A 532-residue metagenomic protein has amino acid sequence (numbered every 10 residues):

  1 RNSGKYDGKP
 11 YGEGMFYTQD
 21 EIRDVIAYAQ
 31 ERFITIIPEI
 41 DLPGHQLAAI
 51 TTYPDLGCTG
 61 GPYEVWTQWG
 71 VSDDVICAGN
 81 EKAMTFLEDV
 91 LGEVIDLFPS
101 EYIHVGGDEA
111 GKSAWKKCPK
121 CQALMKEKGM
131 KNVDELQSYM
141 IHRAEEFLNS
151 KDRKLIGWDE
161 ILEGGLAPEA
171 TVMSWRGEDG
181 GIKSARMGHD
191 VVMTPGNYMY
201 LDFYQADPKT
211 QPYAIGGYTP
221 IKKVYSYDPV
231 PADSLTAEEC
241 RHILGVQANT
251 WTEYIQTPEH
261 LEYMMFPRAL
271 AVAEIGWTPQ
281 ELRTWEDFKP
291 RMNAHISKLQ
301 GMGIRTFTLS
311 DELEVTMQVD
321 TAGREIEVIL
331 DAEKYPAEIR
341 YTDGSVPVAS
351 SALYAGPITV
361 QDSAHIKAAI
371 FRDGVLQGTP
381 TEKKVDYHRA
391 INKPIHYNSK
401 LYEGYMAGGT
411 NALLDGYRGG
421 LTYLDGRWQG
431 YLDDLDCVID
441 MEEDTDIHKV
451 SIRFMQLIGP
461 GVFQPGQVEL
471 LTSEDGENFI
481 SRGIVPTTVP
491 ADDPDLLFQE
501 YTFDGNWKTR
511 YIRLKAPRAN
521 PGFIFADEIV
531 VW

Functional and structural regions predicted by a protein language model:
R1-R153: Substrate-binding cleft of carbohydrate-active enzyme catalytic domains
T35-E39, V75-C77, Y102-G106, I156-G157 (+5 more regions): Structured core elements
E39-H45, D108-A110, E160-L162, W175-G177 (+5 more regions): An acidic- and aromatic-residue-enriched active-site/binding cleft used to recognize and process polar
P43-A49, H104, A110-W115, L162-A167 (+6 more regions): Flexible loop/turn segments at secondary-structure boundaries
K154-A170, R176-E327: Flexible, acidic glycine-rich loops studded with aromatic residues
K289-V438, M455: Short, compositionally stereotyped local motifs that mark structural "simplifiers"
G419-G483, D495-W532: Aromatic, loop-rich ligand-recognition surfaces of beta-strand-rich domains
P486-A491: Surface-exposed loop and turn segments in beta-propeller and other repeat-based domains that flank or scaffold
